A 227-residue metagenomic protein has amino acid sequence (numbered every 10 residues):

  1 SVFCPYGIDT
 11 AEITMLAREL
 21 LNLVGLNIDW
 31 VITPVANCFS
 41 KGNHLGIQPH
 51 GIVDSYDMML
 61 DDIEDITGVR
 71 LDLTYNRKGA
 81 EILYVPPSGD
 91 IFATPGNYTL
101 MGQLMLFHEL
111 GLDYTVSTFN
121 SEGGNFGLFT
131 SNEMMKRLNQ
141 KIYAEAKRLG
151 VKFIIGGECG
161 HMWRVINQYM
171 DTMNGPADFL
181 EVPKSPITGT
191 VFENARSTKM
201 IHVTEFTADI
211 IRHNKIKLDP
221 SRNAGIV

Functional and structural regions predicted by a protein language model:
S1-S185: Iron-sulfur-cluster electron-transfer modules
N76-P86, R196-T198, P220-I226: A short, charged/proline- and glycine-enriched loop that marks the coil->beta-strand transition at the N-terminal
F119-S121, E205-A208: Residues that form or immediately flank small-molecule/cofactor binding pockets and catalytic motifs
K136-I142, F206-N214: Active-site glycine-rich loop that binds ribose-phosphate moieties when present
K147-K152, F192-N194, D219-S221: Secondary-structure boundary elements
K184-S197: Short, conserved catalytic or adaptor-binding loops enriched in Gly and charged residues
A195-F206: Short, conserved active-site entrance elements at the starts or edges of catalytic domains
A208-V227: Redox cofactor-anchoring modules in respiratory/redox and cofactor-processing assemblies
